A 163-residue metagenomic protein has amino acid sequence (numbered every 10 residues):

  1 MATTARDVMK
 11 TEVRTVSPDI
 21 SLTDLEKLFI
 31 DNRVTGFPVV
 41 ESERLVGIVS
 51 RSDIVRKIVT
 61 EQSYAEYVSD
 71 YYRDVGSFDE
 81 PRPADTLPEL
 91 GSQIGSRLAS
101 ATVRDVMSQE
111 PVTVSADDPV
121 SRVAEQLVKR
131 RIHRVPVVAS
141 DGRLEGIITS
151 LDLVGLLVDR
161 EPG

Functional and structural regions predicted by a protein language model:
M1-G163: Tandem CBS (Cystathionine beta-synthase) repeat/Bateman regulatory domains
